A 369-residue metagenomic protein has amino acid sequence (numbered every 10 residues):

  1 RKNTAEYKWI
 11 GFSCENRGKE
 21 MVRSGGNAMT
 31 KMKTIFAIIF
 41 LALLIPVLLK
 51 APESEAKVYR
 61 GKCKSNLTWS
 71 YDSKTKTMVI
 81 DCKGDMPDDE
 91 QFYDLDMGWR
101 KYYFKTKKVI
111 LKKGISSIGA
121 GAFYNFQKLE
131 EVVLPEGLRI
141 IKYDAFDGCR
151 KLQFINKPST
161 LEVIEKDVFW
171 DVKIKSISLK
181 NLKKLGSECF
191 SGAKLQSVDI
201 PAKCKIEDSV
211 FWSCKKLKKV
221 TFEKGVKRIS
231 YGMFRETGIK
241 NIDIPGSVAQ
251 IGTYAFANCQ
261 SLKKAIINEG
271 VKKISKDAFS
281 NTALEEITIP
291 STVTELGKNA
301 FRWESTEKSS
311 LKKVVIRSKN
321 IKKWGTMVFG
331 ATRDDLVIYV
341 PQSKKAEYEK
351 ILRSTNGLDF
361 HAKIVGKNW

Functional and structural regions predicted by a protein language model:
R1-K2, Y7-A28: Short, Lys/Arg-enriched N-terminal segments with co-localized hydrophobic residues within the first ~10-30 amino acids
N27-I39: Bacterial N-terminal signal peptides that target proteins for export
I38-V47: Bacterial N-terminal signal peptides
V47-Y59: Sec-dependent signal peptide cleavage junction
K57-K108: N-terminal segments that cap or nucleate solenoid repeat domains
T77-D85, Y103-S117, Q127-I140, R150-V163 (+9 more regions): Structural signature of tandem-repeat unit edges
G119-A122, Y143-A145, E165-V168, G186-C189 (+6 more regions): Consensus positions within tandem repeat domains that build extended binding/scaffold surfaces
